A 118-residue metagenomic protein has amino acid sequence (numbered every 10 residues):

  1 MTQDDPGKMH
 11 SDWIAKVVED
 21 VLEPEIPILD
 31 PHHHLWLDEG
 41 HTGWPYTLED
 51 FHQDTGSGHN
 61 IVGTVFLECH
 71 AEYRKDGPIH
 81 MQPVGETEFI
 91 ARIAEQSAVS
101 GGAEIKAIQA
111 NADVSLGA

Functional and structural regions predicted by a protein language model:
M1-A118: Helix-coil boundary/capping segments in enzymes
